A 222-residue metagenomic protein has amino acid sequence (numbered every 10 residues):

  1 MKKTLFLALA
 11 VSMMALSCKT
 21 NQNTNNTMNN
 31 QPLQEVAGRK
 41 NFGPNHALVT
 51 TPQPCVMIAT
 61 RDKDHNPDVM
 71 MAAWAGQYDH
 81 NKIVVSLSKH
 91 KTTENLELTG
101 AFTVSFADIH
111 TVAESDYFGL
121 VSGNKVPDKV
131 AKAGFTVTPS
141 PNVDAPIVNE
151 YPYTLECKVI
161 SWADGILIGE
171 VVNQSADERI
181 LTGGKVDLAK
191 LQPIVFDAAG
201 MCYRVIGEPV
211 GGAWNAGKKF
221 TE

Functional and structural regions predicted by a protein language model:
M1-T4: Positively charged n-region of N-terminal signal peptides that target proteins for export
F6-V11: Sec-dependent N-terminal signal peptides
M14-S17: C-terminal motif of bacterial Sec signal peptides marking the signal peptidase cleavage site
K19-N25: Bacterial lipoprotein signal-peptidase II cleavage site
N25-E222: Basic, polyanion-binding surface patches
